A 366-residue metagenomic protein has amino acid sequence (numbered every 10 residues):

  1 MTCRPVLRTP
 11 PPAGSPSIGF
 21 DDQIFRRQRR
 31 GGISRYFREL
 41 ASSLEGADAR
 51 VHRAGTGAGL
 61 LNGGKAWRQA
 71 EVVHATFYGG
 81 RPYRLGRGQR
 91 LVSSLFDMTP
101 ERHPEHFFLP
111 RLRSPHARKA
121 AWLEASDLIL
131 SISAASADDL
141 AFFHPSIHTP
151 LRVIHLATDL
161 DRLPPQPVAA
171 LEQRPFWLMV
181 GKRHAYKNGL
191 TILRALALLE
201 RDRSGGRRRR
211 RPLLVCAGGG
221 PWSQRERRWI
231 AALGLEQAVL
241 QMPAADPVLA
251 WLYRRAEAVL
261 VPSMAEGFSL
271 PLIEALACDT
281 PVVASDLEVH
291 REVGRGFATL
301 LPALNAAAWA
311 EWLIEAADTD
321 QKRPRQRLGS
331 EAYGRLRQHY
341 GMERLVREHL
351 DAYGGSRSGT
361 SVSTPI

Functional and structural regions predicted by a protein language model:
M1-I366: Carbohydrate transferase catalytic cores enriched for Leloir-type hexosyltransferases
